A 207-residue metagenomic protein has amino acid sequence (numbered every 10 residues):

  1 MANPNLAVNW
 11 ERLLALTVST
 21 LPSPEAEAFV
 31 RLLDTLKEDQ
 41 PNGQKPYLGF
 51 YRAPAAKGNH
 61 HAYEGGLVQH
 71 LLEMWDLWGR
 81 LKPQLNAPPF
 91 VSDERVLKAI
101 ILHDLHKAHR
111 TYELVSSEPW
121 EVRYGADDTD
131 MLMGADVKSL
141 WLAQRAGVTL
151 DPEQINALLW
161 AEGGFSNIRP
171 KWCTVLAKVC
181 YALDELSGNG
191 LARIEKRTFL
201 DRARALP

Functional and structural regions predicted by a protein language model:
M1-A53: Non-catalytic interface/linker regions that flank or bridge core catalytic/transmembrane domains
A55-N59, Y63-Q69, L77, L81-R202: Divalent metal-dependent catalytic cores for phosphoryl transfer on phosphate-bearing substrates
M74: Conserved hydrophobic/aromatic pocket- or pore-lining residues that grip, position, or stack substrates in active sites
A205-P207: Acidic two-metal-ion nuclease catalytic site recognized across multiple nuclease folds, prominently DnaQ/RNase D-T
